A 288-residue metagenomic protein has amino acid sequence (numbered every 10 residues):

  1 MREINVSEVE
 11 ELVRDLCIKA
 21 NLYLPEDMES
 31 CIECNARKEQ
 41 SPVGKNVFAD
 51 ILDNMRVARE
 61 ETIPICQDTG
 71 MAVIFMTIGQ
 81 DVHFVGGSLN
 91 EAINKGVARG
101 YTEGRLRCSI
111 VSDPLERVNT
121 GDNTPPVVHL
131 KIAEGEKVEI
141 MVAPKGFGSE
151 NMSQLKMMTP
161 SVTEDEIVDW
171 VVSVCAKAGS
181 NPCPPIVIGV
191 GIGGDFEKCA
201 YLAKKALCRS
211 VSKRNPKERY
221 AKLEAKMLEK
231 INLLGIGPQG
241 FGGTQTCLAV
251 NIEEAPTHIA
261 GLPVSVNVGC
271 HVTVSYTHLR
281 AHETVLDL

Functional and structural regions predicted by a protein language model:
M1-F48: Acidic/polar, glycine-rich intrinsically disordered N-terminal extensions of enzymes
L24-C31, V43-F48, T62, E103-E116 (+3 more regions): Flexible, glycine/charged-enriched surface loops at secondary-structure junctions
M28-G79: N-terminal low-complexity or amphipathic/hydrophobic leaders
G70, I74-A133: A generic, well-ordered mixed alpha/beta core segment in the N-terminal half of proteins
I132, I140, T246-Y276: C-terminal edge-of-domain segments
E139-C208: Conserved mixed alpha/beta catalytic, RNA-binding, or beta-rich assembly cores of soluble enzyme, regulatory
K198-L234: Catalytic or ion-translocation cores adjacent to nucleophile or general acid/base/metal-coordination motifs in diverse
T277-T284: Conserved small/polar residues in nucleotide/adenosyl-binding loops
